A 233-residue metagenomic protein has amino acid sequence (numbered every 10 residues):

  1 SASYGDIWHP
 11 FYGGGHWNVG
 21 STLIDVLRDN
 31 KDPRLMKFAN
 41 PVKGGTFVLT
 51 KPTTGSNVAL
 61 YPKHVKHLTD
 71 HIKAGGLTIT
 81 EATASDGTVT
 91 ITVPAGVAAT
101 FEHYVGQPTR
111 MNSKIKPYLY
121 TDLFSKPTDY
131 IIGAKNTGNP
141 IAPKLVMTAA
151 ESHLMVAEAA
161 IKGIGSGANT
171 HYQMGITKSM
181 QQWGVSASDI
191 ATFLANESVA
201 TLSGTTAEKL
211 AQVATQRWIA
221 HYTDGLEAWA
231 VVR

Functional and structural regions predicted by a protein language model:
S1-E151, A160-G163, G167-N169, G175-V185 (+1 more regions): Extended ligand-binding clefts on enzyme/binding-domain cores
